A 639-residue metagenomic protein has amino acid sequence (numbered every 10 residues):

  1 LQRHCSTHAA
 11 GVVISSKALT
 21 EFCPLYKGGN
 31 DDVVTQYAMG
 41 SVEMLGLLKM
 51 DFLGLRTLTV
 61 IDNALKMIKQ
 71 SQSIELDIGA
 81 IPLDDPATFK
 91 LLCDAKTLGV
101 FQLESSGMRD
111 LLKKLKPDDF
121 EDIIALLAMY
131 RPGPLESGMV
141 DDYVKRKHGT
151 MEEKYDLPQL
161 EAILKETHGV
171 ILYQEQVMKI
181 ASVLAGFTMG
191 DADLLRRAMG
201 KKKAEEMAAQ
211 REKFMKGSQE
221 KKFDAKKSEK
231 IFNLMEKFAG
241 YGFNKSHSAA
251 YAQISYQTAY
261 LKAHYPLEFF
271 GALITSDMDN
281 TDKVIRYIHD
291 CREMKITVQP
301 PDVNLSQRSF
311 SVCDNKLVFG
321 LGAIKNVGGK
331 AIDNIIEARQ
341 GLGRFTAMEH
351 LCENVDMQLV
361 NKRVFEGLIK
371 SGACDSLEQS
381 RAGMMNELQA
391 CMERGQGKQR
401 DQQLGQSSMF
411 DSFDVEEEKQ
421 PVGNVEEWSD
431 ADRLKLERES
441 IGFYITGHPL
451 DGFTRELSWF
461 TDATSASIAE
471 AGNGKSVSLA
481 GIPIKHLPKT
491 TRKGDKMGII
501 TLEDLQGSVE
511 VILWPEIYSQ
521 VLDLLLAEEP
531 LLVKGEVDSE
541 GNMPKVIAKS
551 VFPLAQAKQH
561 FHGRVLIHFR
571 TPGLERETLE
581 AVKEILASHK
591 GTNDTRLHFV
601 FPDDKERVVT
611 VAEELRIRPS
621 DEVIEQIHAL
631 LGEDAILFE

Functional and structural regions predicted by a protein language model:
L1-E639: Noncatalytic, beta-rich nucleic-acid-contacting surfaces in large DNA/RNA-processing enzymes
